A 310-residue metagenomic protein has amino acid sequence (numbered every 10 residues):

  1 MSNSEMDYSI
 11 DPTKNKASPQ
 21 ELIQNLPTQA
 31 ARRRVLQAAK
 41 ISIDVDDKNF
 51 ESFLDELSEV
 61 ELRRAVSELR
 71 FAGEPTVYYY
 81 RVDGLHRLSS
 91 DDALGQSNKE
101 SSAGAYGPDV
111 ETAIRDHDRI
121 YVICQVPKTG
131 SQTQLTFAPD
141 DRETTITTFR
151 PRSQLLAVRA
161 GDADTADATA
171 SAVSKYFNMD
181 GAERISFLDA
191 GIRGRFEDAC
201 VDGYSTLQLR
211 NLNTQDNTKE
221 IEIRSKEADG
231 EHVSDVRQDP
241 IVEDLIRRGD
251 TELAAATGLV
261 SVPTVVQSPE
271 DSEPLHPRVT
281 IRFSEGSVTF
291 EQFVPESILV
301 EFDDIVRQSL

Functional and structural regions predicted by a protein language model:
M1-P151, G161-S171, M179-E243, F293-L310: Intrinsically disordered, low-complexity polar/charged tails and linkers
S153-L155: Short hydrophobic/glycine-rich mini-motifs in sensory/regulatory modules that couple input to downstream signaling
Y176: A short alpha->loop->secondary-structure connector
R248-L310: Charge-rich, low-complexity intrinsically disordered segments
